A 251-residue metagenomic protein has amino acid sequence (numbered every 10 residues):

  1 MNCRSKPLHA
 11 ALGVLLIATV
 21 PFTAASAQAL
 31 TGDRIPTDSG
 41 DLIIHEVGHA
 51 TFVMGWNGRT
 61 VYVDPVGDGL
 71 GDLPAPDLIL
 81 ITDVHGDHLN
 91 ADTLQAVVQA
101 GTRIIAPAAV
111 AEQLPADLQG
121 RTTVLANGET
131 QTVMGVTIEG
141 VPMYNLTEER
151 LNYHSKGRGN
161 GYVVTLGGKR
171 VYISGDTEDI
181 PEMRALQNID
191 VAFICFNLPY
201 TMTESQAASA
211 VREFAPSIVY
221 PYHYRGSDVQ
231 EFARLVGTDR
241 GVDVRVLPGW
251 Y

Functional and structural regions predicted by a protein language model:
M1-L12: Bacterial N-terminal signal peptides that target proteins for export
A11-P21: Bacterial N-terminal signal peptides
F22-A27: Sec/Tat signal peptide C-region and signal peptidase I cleavage site
Q28-P74, V124-Q187, P248-Y251: Core dinuclear metal-dependent hydrolase active-site scaffold
Y62, V66-Q113, Q187-F193: Active-site metal-binding motif and surrounding structural segment of the metallo-beta-lactamase
G69-G71, G86-L89, V110-L114, E129-T132 (+4 more regions): Active-site environment of divalent metal-dependent phosphoester hydrolases
T102, I189-I194, L198-P221: Proline-aspartate-enriched helix->loop->beta-strand connector
L118-M134, A208, R212-Y251: Binuclear metal-ion centers of metallo-dependent hydrolases, dominated by the metallo-beta-lactamase
